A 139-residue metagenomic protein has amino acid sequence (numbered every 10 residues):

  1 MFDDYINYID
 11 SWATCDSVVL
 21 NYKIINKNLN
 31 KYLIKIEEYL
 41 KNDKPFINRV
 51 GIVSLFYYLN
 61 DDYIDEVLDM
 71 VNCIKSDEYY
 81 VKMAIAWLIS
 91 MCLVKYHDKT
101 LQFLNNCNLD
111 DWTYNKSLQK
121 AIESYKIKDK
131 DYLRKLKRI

Functional and structural regions predicted by a protein language model:
M1-I139: Alpha-helical scaffold domains
